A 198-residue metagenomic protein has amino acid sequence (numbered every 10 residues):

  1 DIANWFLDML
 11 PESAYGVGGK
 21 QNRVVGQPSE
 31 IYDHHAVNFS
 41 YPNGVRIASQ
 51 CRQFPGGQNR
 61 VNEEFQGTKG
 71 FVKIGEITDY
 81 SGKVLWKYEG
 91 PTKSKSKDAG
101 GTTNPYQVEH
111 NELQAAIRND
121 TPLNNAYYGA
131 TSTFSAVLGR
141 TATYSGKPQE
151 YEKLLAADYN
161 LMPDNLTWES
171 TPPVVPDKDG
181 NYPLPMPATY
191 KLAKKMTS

Functional and structural regions predicted by a protein language model:
D1-S198: Contiguous beta-strand/loop segments that form the cofactor/metal-binding neighborhood of enzyme cores
